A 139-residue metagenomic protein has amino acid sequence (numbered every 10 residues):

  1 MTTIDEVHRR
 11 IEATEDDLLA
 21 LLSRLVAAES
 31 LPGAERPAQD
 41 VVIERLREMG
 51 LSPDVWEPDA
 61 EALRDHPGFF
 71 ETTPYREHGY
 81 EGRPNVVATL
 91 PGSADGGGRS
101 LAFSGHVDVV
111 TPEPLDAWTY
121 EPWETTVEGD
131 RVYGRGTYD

Functional and structural regions predicted by a protein language model:
T2-Y138: Acidic/His- and Gly-rich active-site-bordering loop/insert found across diverse amide/peptide-bond hydrolases
